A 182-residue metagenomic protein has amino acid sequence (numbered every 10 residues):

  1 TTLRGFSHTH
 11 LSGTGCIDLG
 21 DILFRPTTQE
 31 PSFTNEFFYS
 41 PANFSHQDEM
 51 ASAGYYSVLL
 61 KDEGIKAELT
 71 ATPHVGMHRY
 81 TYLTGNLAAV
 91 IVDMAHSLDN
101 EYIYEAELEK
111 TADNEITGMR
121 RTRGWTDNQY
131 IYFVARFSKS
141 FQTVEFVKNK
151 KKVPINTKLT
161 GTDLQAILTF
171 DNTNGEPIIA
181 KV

Functional and structural regions predicted by a protein language model:
T1-V182: Accessory carbohydrate-recognition regions in carbohydrate-active enzymes
